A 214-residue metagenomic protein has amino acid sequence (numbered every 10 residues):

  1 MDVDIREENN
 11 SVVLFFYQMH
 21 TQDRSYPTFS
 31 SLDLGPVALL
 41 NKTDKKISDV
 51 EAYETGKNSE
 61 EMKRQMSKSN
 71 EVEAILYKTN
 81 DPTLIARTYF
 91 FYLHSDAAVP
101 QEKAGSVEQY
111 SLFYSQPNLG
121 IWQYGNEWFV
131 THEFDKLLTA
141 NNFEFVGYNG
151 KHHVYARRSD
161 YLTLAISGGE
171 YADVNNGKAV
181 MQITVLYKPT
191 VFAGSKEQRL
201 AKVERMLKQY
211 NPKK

Functional and structural regions predicted by a protein language model:
M1, E7-H132, S195, L200-K214: Short helix/turn-capping signatures at newly exposed starts of structured segments
Y17, N126-K202: A charged, solvent-exposed segment within the mature domains of Sec-exported extracytoplasmic proteins
